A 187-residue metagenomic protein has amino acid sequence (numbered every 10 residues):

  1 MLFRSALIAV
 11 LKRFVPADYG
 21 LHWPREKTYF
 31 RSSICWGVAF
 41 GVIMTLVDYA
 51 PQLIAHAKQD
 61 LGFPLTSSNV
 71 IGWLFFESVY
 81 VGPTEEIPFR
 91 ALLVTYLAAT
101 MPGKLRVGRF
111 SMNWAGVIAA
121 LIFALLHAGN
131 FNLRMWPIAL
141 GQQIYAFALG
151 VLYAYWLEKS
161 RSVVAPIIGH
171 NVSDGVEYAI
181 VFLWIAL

Functional and structural regions predicted by a protein language model:
S5-P16: Canonical alpha-helical transmembrane segments
A9, G20, L65-T66, S111 (+1 more regions): A generic helix-loop boundary/linker signal
F14-T84, P88, A98-K104, L187: Juxtamembrane helix-loop-helix connectors linking adjacent transmembrane helices in multi-pass membrane enzymes
V70-L187: Transmembrane helix-loop-helix hairpins at the membrane interface of multi-pass integral membrane proteins
